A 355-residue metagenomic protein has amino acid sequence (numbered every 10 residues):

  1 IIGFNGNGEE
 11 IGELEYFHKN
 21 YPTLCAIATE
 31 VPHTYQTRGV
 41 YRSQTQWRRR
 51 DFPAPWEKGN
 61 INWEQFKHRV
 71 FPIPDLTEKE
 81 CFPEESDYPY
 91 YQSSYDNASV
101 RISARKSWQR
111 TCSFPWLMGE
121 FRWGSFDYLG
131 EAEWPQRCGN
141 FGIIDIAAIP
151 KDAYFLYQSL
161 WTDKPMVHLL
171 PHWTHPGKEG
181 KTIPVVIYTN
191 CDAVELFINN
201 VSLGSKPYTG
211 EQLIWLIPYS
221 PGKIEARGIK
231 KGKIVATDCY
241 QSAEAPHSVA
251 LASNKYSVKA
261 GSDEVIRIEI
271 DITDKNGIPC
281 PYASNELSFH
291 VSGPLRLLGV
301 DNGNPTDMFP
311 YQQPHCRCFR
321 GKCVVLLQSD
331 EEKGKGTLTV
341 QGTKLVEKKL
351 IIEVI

Functional and structural regions predicted by a protein language model:
I1-P207, I214-Y219, K223-K233: Extended substrate-binding grooves/exosites of carbohydrate-active enzymes
H175-G180, S257-I266: Short, solvent-exposed loop/linker segments at the N-terminal edge of repeated beta-sheet extracellular domains
V185-T189, R227, D263-P281, L287 (+1 more regions): Beta-strand-rich structural segments
I214-Y219, Y311-E331: Short, hydrophobic beta-strand segments
Y219-K223, V265, K333-K335: Extracellular Ig-like/FN3 beta-sandwich strand-entry sites
G232-E244, V346-V354: Edge beta-strands of extracellular beta-sandwich domains
A243-G261: Low-complexity, acidic Ser/Thr/Pro/Gly-rich terminal tails and inter-domain linkers that flank the onset of structured
H247-L251, F289-T306: Short aromatic-acidic-glycine turn motif
